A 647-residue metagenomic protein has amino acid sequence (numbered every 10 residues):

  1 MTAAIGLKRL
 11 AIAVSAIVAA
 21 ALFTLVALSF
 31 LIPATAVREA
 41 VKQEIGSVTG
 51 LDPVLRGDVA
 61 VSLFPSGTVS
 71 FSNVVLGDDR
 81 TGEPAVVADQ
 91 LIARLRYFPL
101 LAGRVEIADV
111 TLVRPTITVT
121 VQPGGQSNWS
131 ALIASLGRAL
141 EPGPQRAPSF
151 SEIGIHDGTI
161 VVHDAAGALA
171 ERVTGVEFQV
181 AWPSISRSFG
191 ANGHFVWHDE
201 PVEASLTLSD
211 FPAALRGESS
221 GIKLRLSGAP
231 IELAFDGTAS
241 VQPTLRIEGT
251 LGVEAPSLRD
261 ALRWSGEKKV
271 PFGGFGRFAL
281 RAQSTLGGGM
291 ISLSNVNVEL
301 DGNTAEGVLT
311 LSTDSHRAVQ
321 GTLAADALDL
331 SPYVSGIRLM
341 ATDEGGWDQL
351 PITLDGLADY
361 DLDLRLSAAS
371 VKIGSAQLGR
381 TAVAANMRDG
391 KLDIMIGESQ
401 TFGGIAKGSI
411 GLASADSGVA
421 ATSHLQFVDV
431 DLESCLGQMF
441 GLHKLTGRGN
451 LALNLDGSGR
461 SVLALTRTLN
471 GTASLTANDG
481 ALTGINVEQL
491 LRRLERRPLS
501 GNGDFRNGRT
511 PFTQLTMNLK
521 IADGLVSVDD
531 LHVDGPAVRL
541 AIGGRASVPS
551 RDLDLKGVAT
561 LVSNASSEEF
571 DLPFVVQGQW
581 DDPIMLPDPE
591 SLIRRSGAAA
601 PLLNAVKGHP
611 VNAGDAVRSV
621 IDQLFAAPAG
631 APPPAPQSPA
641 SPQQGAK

Functional and structural regions predicted by a protein language model:
M1-G50: N-terminal type II signal-anchor transmembrane helix that functions as the membrane-insertion/stop-transfer segment
T2-V18, R225, Q283-G287, V296-E299 (+5 more regions): Extended terminal
S47-N73: Short extracytoplasmic
L51, T68, S72-A181, W197 (+4 more regions): Secondary-structure transition motifs
D52, R80-L95, G124, A134 (+15 more regions): Amphipathic hydrophobic-ligand
V105-I107, N192, R246-T250, T322 (+5 more regions): Glycine-rich, small/hydroxylated-residue low-complexity segments
R114-P115, I133-I247, L350-M387: Elongated, acidic membrane-bridging lipid-handling scaffolds and related periplasm/extracellular "bridge/tunnel" systems
A191, S219-K223, M290-N297, S367-S370 (+3 more regions): Transmembrane beta-strand segments that form the barrel wall of outer-membrane beta-barrel proteins
